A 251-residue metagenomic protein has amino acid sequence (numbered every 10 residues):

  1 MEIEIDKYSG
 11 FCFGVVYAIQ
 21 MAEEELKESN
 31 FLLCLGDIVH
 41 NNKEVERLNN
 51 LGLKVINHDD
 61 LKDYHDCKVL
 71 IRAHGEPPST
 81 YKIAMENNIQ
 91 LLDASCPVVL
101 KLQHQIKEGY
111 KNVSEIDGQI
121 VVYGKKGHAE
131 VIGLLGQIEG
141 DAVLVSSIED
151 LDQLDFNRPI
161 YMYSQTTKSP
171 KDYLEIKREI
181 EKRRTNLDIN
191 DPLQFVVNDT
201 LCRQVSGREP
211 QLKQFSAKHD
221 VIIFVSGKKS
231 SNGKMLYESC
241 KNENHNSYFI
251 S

Functional and structural regions predicted by a protein language model:
M1-S251: The feature marks the mature, well-folded catalytic cores of soluble enzymes
